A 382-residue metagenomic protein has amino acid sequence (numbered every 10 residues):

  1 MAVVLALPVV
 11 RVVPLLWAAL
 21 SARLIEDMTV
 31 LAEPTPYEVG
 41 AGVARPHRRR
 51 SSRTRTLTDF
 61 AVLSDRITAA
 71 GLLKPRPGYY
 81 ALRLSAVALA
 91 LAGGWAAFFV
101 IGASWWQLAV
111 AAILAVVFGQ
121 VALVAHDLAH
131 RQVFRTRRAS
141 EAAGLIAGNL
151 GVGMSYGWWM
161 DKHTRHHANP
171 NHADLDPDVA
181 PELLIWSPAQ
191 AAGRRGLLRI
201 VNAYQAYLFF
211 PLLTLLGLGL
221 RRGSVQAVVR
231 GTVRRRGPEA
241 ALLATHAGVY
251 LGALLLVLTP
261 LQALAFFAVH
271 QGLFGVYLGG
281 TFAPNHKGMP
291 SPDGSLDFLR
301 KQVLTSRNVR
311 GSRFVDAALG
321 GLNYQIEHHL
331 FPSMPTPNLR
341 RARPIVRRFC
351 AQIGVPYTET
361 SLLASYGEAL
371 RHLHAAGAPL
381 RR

Functional and structural regions predicted by a protein language model:
M1, P8, P75-V121, G148-G153 (+2 more regions): Alpha-helical bilayer-embedded segments of polytopic membrane proteins, i.e., transmembrane/intramembrane helices
A2, R11-P14, V133: Intrinsically disordered, low-complexity proline-rich tandem-repeat tracts
R23-Y37: N-terminal acidic, proline/glycine-rich, low-complexity intrinsically disordered segments
E38, A44-D65, L208-G219: Short, charged cytosolic
S52-A86, L91: Low-complexity, highly charged intrinsically disordered N-terminal segments that act as targeting/localization
I113-T232, D293, D297-L380: Membrane-embedded catalytic scaffold of the fatty acid hydroxylase/desaturase
T214, L278-S295: Transmembrane alpha-helix/helix-exit interface in multi-pass inner-membrane proteins
